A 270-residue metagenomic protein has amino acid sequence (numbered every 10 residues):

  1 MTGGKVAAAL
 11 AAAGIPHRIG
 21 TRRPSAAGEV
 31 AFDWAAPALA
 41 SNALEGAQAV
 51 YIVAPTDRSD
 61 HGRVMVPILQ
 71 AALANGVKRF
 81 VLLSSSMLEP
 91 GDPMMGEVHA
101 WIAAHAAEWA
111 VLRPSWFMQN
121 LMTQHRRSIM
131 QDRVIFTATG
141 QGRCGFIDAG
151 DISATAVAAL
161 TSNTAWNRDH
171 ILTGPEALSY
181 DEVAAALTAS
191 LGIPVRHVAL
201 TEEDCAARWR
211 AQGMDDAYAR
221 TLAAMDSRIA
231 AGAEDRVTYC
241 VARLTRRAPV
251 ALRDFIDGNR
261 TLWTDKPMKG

Functional and structural regions predicted by a protein language model:
M1-R23, A27, A35-P37, E45-A47 (+8 more regions): Oxidoreductase cofactor-interface core, primarily capturing Rossmann-like NAD(P)-dependent enzymes
V30: Conserved Rossmann-like nucleotide-binding pocket used by diverse enzymes that bind dinucleotide cofactors
E203-G270: A hydrophobic C-terminal alpha-helical subdomain
